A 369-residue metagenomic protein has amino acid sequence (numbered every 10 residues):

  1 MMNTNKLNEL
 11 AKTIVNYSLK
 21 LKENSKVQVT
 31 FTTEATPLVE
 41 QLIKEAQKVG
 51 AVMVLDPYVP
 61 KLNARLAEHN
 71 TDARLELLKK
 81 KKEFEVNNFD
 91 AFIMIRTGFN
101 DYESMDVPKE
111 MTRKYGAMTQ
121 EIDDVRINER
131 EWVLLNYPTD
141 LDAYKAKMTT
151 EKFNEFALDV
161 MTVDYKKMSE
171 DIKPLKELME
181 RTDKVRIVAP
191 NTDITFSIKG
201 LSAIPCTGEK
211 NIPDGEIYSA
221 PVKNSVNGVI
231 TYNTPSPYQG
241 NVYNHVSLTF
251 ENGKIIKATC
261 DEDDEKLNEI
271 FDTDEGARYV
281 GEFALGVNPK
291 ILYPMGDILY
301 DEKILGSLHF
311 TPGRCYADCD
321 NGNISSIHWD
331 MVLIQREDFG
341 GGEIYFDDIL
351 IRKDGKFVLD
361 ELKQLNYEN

Functional and structural regions predicted by a protein language model:
M1-G228, D354, E361, L365-E368: Active-site bordering "gate/hinge" segments that shape substrate access to catalytic or cofactor-binding pockets
E34-A35, P60, G98-N100, T139 (+8 more regions): Short, glycine-/Ser/Thr-/acidic-enriched flexible segments
L178-D183, V242-N244, R336-E343: A short, compositionally biased
P190-N191, I198-G200, F250-N252, F346-I349: Short acidic-glycine loop/turn motifs at beta-strand connectors
E216-T259: Oxyanion-binding "anion nests"
N224, Q239-N241, T249, D274-R278 (+3 more regions): A structural signal for short secondary-structure junctions
K257-I324: Dual-mode signal for accessory low-complexity, basic/Gly-rich regions
G296-E368: Internal helix-turn-beta structural module
